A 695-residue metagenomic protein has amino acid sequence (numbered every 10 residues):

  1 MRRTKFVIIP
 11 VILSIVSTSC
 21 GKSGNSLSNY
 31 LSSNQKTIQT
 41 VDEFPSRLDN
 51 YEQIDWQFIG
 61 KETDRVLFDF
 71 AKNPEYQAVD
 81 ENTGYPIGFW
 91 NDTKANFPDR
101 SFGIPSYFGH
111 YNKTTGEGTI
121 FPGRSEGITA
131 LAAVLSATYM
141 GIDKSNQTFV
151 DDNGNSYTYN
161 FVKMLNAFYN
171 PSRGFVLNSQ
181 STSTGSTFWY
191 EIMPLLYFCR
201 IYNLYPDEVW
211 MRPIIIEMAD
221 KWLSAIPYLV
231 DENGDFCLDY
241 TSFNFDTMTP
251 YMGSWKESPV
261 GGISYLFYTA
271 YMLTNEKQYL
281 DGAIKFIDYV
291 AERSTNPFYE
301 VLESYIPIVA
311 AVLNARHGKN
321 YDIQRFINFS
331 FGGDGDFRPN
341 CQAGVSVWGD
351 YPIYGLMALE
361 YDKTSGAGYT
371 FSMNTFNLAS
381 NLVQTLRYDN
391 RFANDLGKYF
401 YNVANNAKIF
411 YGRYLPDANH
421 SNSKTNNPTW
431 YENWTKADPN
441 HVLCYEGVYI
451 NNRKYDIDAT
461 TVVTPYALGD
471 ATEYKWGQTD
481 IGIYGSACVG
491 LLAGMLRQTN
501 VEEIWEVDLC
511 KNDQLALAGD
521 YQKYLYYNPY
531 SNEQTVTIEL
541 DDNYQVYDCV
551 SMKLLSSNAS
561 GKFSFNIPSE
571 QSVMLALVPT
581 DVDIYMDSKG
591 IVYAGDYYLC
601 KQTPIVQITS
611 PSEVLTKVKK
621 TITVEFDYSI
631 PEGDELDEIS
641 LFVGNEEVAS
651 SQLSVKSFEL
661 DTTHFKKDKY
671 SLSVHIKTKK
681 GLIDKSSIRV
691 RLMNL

Functional and structural regions predicted by a protein language model:
S23-S181, L204, E208-D239: Low-complexity, Ser/Thr/Pro/Gly-enriched N-terminal "stalk/linker" regions
R47, T129-F149, I192-W210, P250-S254 (+4 more regions): Well-ordered alpha-helical scaffold segments within catalytic/enzyme domains
V462-D542: Carbohydrate-binding surface patches
A559-C600: C-terminal beta-strand-rich structural cap/linker in extracellular carbohydrate-active enzymes
L599-I622, D627-S629, R691-L695: Short, compositionally biased P/S/T/A/G/V-rich stretches that sit at domain boundaries
T662-K669: Surface-exposed, short loops/turns at beta-strand junctions within beta-sandwich domains
